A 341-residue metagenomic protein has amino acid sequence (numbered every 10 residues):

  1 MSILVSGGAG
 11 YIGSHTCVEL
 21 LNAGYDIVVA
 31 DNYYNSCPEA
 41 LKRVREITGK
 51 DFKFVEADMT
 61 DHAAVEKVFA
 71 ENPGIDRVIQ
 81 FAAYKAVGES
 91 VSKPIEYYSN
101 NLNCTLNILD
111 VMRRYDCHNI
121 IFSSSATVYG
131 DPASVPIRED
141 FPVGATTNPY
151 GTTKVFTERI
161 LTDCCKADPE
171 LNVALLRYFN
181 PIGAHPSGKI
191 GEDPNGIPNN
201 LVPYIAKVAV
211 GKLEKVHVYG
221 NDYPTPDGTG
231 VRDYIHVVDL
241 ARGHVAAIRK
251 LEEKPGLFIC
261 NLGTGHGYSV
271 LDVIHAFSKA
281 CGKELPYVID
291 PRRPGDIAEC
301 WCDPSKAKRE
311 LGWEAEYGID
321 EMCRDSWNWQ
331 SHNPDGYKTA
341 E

Functional and structural regions predicted by a protein language model:
M1-A184: N-terminal Rossmann-like NAD(P)+-binding domain of SDR-like oxidoreductases, especially those catalyzing
G7, D31, V55, Q80 (+9 more regions): Short, flexible active-site loop motifs that bind/organize anionic cofactors or intermediates
Y98, T147-V155, G191-N199, P203 (+1 more regions): Short-chain dehydrogenase/reductase
R113, E192-I197, G295, E314: A general boundary/transition motif marking the beginning of the first structured unit of a protein
G183-H185, D222-Y223: Short, basic/glycine-rich phosphate-binding loops at helix/coil junctions that contact nucleotide phosphates
S187-K189: Catalytic core of nucleotidyl cyclases, primarily class III adenylyl/guanylyl cyclases
L201-E341: C-terminal substrate-binding subdomain of Rossmann-fold SDR/epimerase-dehydratase oxidoreductases
